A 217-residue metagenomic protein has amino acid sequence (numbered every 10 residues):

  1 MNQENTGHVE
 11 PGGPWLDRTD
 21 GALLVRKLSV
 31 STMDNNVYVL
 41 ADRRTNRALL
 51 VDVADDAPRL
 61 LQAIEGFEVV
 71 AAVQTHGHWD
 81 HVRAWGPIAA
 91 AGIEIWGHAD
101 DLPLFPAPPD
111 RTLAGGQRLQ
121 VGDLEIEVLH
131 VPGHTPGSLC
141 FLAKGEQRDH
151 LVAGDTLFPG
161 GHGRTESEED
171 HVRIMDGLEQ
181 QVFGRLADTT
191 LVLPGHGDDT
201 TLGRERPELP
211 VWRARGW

Functional and structural regions predicted by a protein language model:
M1-T19: Short glycine- and acidic-rich boundary segments immediately preceding or forming the N-terminal edge of structured
G13-F67, C140-G154: Conserved beta-strand hairpin/beta-sheet module of binuclear metal-dependent hydrolase folds, prominently
L28-V30, D110, H130-P132: Short Gly/Pro-enriched turn/cap motifs at secondary-structure boundaries
L40, D52, H76, L113 (+4 more regions): Divalent metal-coordination and catalytic microenvironments
T45, D55, W79, D101 (+4 more regions): Short, glycine/acidic-enriched loop or turn micro-motifs at the edges of active sites
A48, D55-E127, D149, E208-V211 (+1 more regions): Active-site HxH/HxHxD metal-binding segment of metal-dependent hydrolases
A72-V82, L129-S138, V192-D199: Histidine-centered catalytic micro-motifs
T135-W217: Metallo-beta-lactamase
